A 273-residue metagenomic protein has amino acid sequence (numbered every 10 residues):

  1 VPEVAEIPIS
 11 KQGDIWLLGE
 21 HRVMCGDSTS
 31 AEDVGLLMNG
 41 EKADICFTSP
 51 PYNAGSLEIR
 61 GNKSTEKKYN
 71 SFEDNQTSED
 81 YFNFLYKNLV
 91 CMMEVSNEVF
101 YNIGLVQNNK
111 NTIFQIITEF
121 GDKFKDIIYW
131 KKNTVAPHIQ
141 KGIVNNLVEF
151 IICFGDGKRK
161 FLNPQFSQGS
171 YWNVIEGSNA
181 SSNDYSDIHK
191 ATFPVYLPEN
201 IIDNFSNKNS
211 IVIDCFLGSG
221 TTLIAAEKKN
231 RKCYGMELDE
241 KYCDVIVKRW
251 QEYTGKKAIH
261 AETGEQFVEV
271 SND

Functional and structural regions predicted by a protein language model:
V1-C243: Core catalytic lobe of class I
L223-A225, H260, E269: Basic, gly/Ser/Thr/Pro-rich low-complexity segments located predominantly at protein N termini
K241-E252: Short alpha-helix adjacent to the SAM-binding motif of class I
W250-F267: Conserved phosphoryl-transfer catalytic core
F267, S271-D273: Short flanking/linker segments adjacent to small metal-binding domains or redox-active Cys/His motifs
